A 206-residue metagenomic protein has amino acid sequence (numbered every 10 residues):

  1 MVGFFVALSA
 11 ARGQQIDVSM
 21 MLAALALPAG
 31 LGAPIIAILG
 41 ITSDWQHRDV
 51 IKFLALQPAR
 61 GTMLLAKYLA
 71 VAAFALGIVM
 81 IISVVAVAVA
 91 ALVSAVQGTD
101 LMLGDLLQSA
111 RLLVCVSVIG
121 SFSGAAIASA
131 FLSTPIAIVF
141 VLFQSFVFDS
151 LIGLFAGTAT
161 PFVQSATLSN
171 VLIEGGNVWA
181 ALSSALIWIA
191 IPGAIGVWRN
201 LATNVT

Functional and structural regions predicted by a protein language model:
M1-L39, L64-L132, V147, N170-I187 (+1 more regions): Secretory targeting signals
I16-M20, A37-L56: Transmembrane helix boundary and interhelical loop/hinge segments in multi-pass membrane proteins
G40, D49-F53, A88, A126 (+1 more regions): A residue-level signal for alpha-helical anchor/packing sites in multi-pass solute transporters
Q57, A130-F131, A202: Helix-loop interface residues and adjacent transmembrane-helix termini in multi-pass membrane transporters, primarily
T62-L64, N200: Alpha-helix N-cap/helix-start motif at helix boundaries, enriched for small hydrophobics
F131-A166: Transmembrane helix segments
I187-T206: Junction motif at the cytosolic side of a transmembrane helix
